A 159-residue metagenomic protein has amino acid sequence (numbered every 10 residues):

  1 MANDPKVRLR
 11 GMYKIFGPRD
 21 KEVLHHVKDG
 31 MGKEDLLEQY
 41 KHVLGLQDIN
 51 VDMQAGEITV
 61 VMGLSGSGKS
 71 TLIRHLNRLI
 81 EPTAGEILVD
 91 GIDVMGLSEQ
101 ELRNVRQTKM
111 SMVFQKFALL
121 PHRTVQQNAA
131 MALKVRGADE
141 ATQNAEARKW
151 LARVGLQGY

Functional and structural regions predicted by a protein language model:
M1-H42: ABC-family P-loop ATPase nucleotide-binding domain
V7, L44-L46, V105: Conserved structural motif at the start of ABC-family nucleotide-binding domains
P18, V27-L37, E86-N104: ABC ATPase NBD Q-loop/coupling interface
H25-D35, D90-D93, A130, K134-G137 (+1 more regions): Conserved ABC ATPase "signature" region
L36-K41, M95-S111, V135, E140: ABC ATPase NBD coupling module
N77: Helix-to-loop junction immediately C-terminal to a conserved catalytic motif
T83-E86, T142: Conserved coupling/switch loops of ABC nucleotide-binding domains, chiefly the family-specific signature
R123-M131: Short coil-to-helix segment of the ABC ATPase nucleotide-binding domain corresponding to the Q-loop/switch region
